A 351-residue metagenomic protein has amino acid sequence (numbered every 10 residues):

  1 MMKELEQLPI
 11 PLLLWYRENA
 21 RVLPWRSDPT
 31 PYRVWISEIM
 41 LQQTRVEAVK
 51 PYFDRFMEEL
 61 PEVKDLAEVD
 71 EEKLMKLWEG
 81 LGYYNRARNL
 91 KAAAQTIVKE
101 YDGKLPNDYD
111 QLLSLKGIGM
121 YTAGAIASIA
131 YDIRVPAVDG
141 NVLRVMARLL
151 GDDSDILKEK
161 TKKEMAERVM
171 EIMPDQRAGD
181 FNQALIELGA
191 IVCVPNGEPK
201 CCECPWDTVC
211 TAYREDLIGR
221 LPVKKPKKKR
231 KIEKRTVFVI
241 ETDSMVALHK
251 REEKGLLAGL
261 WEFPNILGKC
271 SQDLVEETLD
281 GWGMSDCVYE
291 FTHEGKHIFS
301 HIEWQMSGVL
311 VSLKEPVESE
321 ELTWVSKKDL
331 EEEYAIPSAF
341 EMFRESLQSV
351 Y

Functional and structural regions predicted by a protein language model:
M1-R21, S27, A190-Y351: Intrinsically disordered, low-complexity, charged terminal extensions of DNA damage-control enzymes
M2-E6, I10-P11, W15-C202, W206-R214 (+1 more regions): Catalytic cores of DNA base-excision repair glycosylases
